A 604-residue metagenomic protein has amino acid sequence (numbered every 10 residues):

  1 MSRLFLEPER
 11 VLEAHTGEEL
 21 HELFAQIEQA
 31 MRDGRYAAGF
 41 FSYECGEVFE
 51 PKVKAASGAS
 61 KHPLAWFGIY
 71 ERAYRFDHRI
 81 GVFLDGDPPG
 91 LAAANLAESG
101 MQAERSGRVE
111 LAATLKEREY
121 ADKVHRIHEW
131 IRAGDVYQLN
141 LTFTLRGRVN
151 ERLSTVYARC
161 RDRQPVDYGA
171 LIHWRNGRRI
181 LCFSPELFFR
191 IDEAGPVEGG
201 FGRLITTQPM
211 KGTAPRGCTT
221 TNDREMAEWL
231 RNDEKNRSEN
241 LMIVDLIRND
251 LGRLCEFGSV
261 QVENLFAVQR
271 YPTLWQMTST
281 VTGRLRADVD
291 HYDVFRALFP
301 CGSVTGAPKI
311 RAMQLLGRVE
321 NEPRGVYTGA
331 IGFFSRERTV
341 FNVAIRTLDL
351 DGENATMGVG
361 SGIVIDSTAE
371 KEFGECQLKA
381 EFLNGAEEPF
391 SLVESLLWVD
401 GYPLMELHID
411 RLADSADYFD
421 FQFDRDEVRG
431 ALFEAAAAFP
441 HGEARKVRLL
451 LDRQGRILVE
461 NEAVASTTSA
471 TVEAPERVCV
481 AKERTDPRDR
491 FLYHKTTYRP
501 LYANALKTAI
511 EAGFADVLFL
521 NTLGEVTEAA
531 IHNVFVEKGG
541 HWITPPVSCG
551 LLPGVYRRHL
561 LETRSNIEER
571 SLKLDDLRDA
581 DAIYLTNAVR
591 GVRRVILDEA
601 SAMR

Functional and structural regions predicted by a protein language model:
M1-V393, W398, V517-N521: Extended alpha-helical targeting/anchoring segments, especially N-terminal organellar/secretory targeting helices
N240, M277, V343, V359 (+3 more regions): Helix-start/capping segments and mature chain N-termini
